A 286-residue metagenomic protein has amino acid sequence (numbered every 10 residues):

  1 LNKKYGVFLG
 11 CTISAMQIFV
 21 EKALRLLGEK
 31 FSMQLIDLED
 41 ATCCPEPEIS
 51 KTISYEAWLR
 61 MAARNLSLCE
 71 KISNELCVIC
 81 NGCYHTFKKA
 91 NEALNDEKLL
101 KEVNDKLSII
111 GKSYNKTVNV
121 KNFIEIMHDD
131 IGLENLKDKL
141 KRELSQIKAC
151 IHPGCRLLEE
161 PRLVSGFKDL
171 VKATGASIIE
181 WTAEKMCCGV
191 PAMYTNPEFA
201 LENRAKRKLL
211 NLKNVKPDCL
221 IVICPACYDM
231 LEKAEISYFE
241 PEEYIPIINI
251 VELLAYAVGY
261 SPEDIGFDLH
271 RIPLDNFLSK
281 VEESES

Functional and structural regions predicted by a protein language model:
L1-S286: Iron-sulfur cluster-binding electron-transfer modules in prokaryotic oxidoreductases
